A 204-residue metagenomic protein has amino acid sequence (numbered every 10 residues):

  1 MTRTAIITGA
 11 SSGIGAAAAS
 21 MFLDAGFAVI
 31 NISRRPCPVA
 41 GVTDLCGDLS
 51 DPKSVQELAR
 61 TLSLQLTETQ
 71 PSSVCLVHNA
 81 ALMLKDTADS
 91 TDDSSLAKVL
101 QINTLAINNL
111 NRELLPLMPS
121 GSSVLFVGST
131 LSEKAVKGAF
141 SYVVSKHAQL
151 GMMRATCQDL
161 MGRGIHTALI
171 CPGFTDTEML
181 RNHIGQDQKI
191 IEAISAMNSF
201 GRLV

Functional and structural regions predicted by a protein language model:
S11, A19: N-terminal Rossmann NAD(P)H-binding glycine-rich loop of SDR-like oxidoreductase domains
A25-V39: Conserved glycine-rich Rossmann-like NAD(P)H-binding loop of the short-chain dehydrogenase/reductase
N79-L84: Conserved NAD(P)H cofactor-binding loop of Rossmann-fold oxidoreductase domains
T87-K98, I191-I194: Substrate-binding pocket helix/loop in short-chain dehydrogenase/reductase
L125-A148, M153-R154, Q158-G162, F174: Catalytic loop of short-chain dehydrogenase/reductase
P172-N182: Short, flexible catalytic-loop segment of classical short-chain dehydrogenase/reductase
N198-V204: A conserved structural motif in NAD(P)-dependent oxidoreductases
